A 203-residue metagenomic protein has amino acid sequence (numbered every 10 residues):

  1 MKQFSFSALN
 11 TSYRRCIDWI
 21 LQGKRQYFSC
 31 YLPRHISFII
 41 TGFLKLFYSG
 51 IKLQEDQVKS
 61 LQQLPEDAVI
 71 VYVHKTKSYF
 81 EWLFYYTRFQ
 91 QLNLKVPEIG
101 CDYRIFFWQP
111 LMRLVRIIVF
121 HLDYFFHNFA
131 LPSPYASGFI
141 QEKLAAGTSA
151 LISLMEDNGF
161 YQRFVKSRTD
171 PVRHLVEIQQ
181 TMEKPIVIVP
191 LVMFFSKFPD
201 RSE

Functional and structural regions predicted by a protein language model:
M1-V71, K75-T87, F106-A130: Membrane-anchoring hydrophobic helices of lipid-metabolizing enzymes
W19, K95-P97, D102-L122, H127-E203: A cross-family acyltransferase "interaction/gating" segment
I40-G42, H74, R88-F89, F139-Q141 (+2 more regions): Generic structural signal for short, flexible, solvent-exposed coil/loop and linker residues
L44-L46, P65, L92, A145 (+1 more regions): A generic structural signal for short, non-catalytic loop/turn and secondary-structure boundary residues
F84-R88, K166-T169: "Short basic amphipathic alpha-helical interaction patches in structured regions
T87-V96: Short helix-loop-beta junction
